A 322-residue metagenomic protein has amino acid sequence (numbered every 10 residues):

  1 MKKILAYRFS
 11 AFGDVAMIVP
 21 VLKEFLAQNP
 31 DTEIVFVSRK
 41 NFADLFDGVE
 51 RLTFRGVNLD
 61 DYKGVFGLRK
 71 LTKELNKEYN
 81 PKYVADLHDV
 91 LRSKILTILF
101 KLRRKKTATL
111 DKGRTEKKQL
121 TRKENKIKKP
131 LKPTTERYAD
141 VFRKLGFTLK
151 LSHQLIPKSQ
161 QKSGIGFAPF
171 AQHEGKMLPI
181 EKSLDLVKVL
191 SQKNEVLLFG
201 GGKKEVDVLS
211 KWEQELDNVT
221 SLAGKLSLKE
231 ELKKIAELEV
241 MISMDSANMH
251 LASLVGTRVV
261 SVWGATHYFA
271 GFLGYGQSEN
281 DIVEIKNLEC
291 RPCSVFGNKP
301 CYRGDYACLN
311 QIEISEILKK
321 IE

Functional and structural regions predicted by a protein language model:
M1-E322: Catalytic machinery of carbohydrate-active enzymes, primarily nucleotide-sugar-dependent glycosyltransferases
